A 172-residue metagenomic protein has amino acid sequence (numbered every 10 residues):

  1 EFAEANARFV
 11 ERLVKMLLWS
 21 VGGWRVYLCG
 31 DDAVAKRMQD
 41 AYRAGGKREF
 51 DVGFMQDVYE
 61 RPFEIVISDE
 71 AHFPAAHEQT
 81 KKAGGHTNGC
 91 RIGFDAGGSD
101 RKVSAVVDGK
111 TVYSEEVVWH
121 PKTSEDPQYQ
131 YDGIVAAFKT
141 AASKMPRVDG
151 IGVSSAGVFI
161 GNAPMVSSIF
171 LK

Functional and structural regions predicted by a protein language model:
E1, A96-A136, M165-L171: Short glycine-rich, Thr/Ser-proximal phosphate-binding strand/loop in the N-terminal lobe of ATP-dependent enzymes
F2-R48: Low-complexity, highly charged intrinsically disordered N-terminal segments that act as targeting/localization
F9-K15, T87-C90, A136-T140: Short alpha-helical segments and helix-capping/turn motifs at coil-helix boundaries
L17-G22, V135-G150: Phosphate/pyrophosphate-binding loops at sites that engage ATP/ADP/AMP, CoA/4′-phosphopantetheine, polyphosphate
R25-Y27, A83, G89-D95, V148-G152: Short glycine-aspartate micro-motif
G30-A41, M145-K172: Short beta-strand-loop/turn "lid" adjacent to the catalytic site in phosphate-handling enzymes
K36-G89: Non-catalytic propeptide/linker segments at domain boundaries
S68-H86, V118-T140: Charged, low-complexity, helix/coiled-coil-prone segments
